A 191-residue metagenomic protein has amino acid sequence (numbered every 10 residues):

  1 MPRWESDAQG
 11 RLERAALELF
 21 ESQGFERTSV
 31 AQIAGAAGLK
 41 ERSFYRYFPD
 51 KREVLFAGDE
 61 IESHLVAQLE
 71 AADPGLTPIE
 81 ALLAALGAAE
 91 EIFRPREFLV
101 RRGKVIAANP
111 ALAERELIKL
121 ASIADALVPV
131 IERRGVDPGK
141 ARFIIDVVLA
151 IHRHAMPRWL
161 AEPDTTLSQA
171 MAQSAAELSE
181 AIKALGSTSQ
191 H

Functional and structural regions predicted by a protein language model:
M1-Q23, R27-L39, F56, H64: Basic, helix-initiating cap at the start of DNA-binding domains
L39-F48: Short hydrophobic/aromatic patch on the recognition helix
F48, R52-E62: Alpha-helical DNA-contacting segments of helix-turn-helix folds
H64-R102: Hydrophobic alpha-helical connector segments
F93, A155-P163, L185: Secondary-structure edge/capping motif, primarily at the C-terminal ends of alpha-helices and the immediately following
P95, A121-I145: Hydrophobic alpha-helical bundle segments that form small-molecule/ligand-binding pockets
P138-R158, A170-S179: Hydrophobic alpha-helical segments that form the core of small-molecule binding pockets and/or dimer interfaces
T165-H191: C-terminal peripheral helix-coil segments that are non-catalytic and often amphipathic
